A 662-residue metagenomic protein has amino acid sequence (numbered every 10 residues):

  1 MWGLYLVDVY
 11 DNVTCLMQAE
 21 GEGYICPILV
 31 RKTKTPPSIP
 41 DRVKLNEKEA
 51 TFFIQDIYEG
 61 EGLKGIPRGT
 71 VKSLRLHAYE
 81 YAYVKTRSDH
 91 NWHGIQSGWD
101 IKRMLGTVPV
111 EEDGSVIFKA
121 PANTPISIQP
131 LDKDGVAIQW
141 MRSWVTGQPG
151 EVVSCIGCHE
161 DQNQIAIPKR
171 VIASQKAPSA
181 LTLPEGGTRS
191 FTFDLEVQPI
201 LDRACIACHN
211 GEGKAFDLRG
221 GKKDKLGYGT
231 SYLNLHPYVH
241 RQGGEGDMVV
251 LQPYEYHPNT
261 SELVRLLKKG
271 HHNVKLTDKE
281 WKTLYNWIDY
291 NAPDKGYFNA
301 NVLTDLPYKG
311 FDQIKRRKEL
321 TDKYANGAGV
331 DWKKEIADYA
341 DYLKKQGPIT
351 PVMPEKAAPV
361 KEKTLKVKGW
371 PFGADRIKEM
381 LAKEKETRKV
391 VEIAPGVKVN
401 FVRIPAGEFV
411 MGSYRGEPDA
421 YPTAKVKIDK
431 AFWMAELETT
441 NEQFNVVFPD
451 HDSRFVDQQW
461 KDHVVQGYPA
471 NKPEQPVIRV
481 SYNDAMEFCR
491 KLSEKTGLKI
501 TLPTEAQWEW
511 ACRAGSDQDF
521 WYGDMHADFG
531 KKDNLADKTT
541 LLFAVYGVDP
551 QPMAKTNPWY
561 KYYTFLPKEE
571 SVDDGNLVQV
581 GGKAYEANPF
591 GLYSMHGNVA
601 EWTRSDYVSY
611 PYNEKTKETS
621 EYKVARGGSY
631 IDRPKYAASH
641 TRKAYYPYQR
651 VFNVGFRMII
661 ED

Functional and structural regions predicted by a protein language model:
M1-D113, K119, I138-S154, I165: Sequence signature of WD/YWTD-type beta-propeller architectures
G21, L29-K34, V43, I66-V71 (+5 more regions): Aromatic- and Gly/Pro-enriched helix-to-coil junctions and flexible linker segments
P40, T86-R87, Q129-L131, W140-M141 (+10 more regions): Short, solvent-exposed loop/turn and secondary-structure capping segments
P67-G69, N91-H93, S231-L235, P253 (+4 more regions): Short, polar loop/linker segments at the starts of domains and inter-domain junctions
G369-R403: GGW-centered surface loops in extracellular recognition modules
V390-D457, V480-N483, G597, D662: A short glycine-rich, aromatic-capped structural motif
V410, Y414-R415, D462, Q466-E474 (+1 more regions): Functional-site microenvironments in short loops/helix caps that host divalent-cation chemistry
F652-D662: Short, structured beta-strand segments at or near domain termini in extracellular proteins/domains
